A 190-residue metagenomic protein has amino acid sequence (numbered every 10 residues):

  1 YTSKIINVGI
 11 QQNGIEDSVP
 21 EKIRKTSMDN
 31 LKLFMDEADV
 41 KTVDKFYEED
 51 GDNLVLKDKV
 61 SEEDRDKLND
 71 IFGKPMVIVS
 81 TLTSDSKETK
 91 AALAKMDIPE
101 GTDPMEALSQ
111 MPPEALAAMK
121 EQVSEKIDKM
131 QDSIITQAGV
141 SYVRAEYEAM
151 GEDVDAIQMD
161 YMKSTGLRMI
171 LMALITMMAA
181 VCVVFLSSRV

Functional and structural regions predicted by a protein language model:
Y1-C182: Transmembrane helix-loop-helix hairpins at lipid-water interfaces of multipass membrane proteins, especially the type-1
S188-V190: Cytoplasmic coupling helices
